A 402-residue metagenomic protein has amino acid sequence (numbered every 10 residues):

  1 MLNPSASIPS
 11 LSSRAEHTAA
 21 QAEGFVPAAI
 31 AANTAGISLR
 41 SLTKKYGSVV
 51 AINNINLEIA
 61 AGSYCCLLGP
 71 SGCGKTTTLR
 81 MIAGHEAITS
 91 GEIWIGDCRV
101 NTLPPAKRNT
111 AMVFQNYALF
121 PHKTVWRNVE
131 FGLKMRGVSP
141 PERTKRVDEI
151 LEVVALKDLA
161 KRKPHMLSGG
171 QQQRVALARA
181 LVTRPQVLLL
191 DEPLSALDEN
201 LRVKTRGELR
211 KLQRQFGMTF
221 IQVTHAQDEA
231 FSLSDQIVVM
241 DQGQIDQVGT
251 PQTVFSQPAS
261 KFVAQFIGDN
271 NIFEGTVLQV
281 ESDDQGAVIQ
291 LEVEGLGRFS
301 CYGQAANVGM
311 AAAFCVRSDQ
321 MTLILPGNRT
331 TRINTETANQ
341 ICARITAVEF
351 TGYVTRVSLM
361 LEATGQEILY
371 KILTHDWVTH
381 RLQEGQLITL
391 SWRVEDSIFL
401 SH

Functional and structural regions predicted by a protein language model:
L2-T18, G24-V26, V280-H402: Non-catalytic connector elements of ABC transporters
Y64, L103-Q265: ABC ATPase nucleotide-binding domains
L68-P70: The feature captures the beta-strand-to-loop junction immediately N-terminal to the Walker
A83: Helix-to-loop junction immediately C-terminal to a conserved catalytic motif
E86-W94: Conserved post-Walker A/P-loop segment of ABC ATPase nucleotide-binding domains
E92, C98, Q244: ATP-binding/catalytic-site motifs of ATP-hydrolyzing domains
